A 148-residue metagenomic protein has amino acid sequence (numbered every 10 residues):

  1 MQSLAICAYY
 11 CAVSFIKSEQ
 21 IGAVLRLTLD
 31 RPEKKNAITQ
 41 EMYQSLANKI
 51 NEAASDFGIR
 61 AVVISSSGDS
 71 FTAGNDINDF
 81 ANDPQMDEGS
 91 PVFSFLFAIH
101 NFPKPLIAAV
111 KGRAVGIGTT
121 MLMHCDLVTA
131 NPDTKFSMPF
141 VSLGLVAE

Functional and structural regions predicted by a protein language model:
L4-S67, F97: Conserved CoA-thioester-binding segment of acyl-CoA-metabolizing enzymes
L27, I64, D76, M121-M123: Hydrophobic/aromatic residues within transmembrane alpha-helices of multi-pass small-molecule transporters
M42-L46, P91, M121: Hydrophobic alpha-helical membrane-association signature
G58, S65-N101, A114, G144: Glycine- (often His-adjacent) and acidic-residue-rich active-site loop that binds/positions the CoA thioester
F95-N101, A109, V115-E148: CoA-thioester-processing core
